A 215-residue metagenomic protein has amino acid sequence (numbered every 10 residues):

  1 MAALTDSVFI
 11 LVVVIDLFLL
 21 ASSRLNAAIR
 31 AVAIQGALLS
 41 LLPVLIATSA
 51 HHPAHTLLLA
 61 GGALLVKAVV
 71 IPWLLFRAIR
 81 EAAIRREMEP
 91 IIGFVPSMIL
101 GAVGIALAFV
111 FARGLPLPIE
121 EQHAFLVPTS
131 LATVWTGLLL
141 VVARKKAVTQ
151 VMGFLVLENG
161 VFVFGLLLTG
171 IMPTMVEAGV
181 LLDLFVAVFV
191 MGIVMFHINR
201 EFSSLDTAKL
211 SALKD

Functional and structural regions predicted by a protein language model:
M1-D215: Alpha-helical transmembrane segments of multi-pass membrane proteins predominantly involved in bioenergetics
